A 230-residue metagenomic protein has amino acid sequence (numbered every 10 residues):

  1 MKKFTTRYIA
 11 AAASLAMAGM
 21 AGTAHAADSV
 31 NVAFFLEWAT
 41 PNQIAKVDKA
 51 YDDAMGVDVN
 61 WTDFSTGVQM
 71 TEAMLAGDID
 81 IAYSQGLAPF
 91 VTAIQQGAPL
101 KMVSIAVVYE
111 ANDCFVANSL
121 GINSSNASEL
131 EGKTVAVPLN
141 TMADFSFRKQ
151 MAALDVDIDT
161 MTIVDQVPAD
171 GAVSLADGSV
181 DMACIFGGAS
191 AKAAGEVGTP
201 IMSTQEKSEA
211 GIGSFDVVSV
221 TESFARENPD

Functional and structural regions predicted by a protein language model:
M1, A26-A27: Absolute protein N-terminus
K2-A11: Bacterial N-terminal signal peptides that target proteins for export
F4-T5, G22, V220: Intrinsically disordered/low-complexity terminal segments and short unstructured peptides
A10-G19: Bacterial N-terminal signal peptides
A13-S14, A24, A54: Cleavable N-terminal signal peptides
M20-A26: Sec/Tat signal peptide C-region and signal peptidase I cleavage site
A27-V156, T162-D165, S174, D181-G188 (+2 more regions): Short, glycine-/small- and polar/acidic-enriched structural segments that line small-molecule recognition paths
A169-D230: Pocket-lining segment of extracytoplasmic ligand-binding domains
